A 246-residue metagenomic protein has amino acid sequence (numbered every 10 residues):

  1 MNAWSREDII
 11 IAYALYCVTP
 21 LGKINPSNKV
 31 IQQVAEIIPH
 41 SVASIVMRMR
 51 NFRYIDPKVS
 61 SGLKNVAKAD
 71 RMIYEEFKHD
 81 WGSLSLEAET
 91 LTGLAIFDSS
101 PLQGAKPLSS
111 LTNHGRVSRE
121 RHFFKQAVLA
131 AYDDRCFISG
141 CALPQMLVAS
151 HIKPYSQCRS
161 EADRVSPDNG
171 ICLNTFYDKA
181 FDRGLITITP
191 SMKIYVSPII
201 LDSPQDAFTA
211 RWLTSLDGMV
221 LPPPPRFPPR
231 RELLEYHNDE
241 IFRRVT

Functional and structural regions predicted by a protein language model:
M1-L15, G115-R116: Short, Lys/Arg-enriched anionic-surface-contact patches
Y16-P26: Short helix->loop/beta-hairpin flanking segments within DNA-binding domains
V30-E36: Short alpha-helical "recognition helix" segments of helix-turn-helix
H40-I55: Major-groove recognition helix of helix-turn-helix-like DNA-binding domains
P57-F77: Short Lys/Arg-enriched helix C-cap and helix-to-coil transition segments that create basic nucleic-acid-contact patches
R71-L108: Hydrophobic alpha-helical segments and helix pairs
D98-I138, Y155-P167: Short, charged surface segments at domain edges that flank catalytic/cofactor-binding sites
F123, C141-L147, P154-T246: A detector for short metal-coordination/catalytic motifs
